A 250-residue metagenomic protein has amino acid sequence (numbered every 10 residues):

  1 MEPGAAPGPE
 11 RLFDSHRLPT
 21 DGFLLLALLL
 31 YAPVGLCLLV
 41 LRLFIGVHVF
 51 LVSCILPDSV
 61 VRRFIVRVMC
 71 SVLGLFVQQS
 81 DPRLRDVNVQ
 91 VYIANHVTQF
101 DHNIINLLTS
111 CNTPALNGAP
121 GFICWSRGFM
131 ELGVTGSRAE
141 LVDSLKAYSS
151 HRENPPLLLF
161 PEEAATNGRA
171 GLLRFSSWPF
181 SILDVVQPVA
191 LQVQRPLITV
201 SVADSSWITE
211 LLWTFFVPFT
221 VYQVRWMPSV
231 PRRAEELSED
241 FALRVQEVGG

Functional and structural regions predicted by a protein language model:
M1-F76: N-terminal membrane-anchoring alpha-helices
M1-L24, G121-W125, S137-R152, G168 (+4 more regions): Intracellular leaflet-associated regions of eukaryotic membrane-associated proteins
L24, L28-Y31, G35, L39-V47 (+13 more regions): Amphipathic alpha-helical interface elements that mediate macromolecular binding in regulatory proteins
L30, D81-L84, H96, T109 (+6 more regions): Residues that form ligand- and interface-recognition hot spots within folded domains
G35, F76-S80, R85, T98-H102 (+5 more regions): Eukaryotic intrinsically disordered and solvent-exposed regulatory patches
C37, N88-A94, R152-P161: Generic beta-sheet signal
L43-E140: Catalytic core of membrane glycerolipid acyltransferases/transacylases, capturing the structured, soluble-facing
S126, E153-P156, E163-D240: A cross-family acyltransferase "interaction/gating" segment
